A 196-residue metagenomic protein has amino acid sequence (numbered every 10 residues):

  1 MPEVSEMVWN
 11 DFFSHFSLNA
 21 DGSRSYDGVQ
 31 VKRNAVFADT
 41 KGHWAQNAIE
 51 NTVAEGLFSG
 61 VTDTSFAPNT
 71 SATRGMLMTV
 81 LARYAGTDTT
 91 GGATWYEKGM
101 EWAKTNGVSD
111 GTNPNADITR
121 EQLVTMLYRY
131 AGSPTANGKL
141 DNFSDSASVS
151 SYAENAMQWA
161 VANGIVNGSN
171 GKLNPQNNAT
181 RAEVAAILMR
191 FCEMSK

Functional and structural regions predicted by a protein language model:
M1-E3: Extracellular, surface-exposed repeat/solenoid domains
V8, F12-Q46, S59-E121, L127-A153 (+2 more regions): Feature responds to low-complexity, polar/acidic, surface-exposed segments characteristic of secreted/exported proteins
W44-A54: Extracellular/luminal Pro/Thr/Ser-rich low-complexity repeat and linker "mucin-like" segments that act as
G56, G164: Phosphate/pyrophosphate-binding loop motifs in nucleotide- or prenyl diphosphate-using proteins
